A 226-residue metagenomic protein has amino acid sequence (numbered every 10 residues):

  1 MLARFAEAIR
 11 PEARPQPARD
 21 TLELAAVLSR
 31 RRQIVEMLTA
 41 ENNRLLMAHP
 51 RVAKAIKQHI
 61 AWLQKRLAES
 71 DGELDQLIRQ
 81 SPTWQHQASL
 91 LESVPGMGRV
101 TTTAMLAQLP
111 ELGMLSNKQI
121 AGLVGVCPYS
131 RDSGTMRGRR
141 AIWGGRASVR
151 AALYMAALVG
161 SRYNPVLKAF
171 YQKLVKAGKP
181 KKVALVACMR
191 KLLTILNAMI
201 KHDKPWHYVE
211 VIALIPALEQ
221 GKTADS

Functional and structural regions predicted by a protein language model:
M1-S93: Long, charge-rich intrinsically disordered scaffolds of nucleic-acid metabolism proteins
A6, L24, M105, A152-A157 (+2 more regions): Short alpha-helical scaffolding segments that buttress acidic/His motifs in well-ordered protein cores
I9-R14, P110-M114, G160-L167, L193-Y208: Short helix-capping/linker segments at secondary-structure and domain boundaries
A18-R19, L77, S133-M136, N164-Y171 (+2 more regions): Short coil/turn segments at secondary-structure boundaries
R99, A104-A177, K181, P216-S226: Phosphate-backbone recognition surface of nucleic-acid-processing proteins
K176-D225: Basic, amphipathic alpha-helical segments enriched in Lys/Arg and hydrophobic/aromatic residues
